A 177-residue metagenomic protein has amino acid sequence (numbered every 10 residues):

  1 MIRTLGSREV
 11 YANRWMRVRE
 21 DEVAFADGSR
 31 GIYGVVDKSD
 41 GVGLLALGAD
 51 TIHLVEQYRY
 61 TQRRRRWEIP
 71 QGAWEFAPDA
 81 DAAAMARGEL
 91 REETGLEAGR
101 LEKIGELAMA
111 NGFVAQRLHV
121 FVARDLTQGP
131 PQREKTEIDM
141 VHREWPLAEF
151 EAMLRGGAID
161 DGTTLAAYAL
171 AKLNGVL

Functional and structural regions predicted by a protein language model:
I2, G6-G43, G48: Acidic, metal-coordinating catalytic segment for phosphate/diphosphate chemistry, firing primarily on the Nudix
I2, S29, R65, P70 (+5 more regions): Nudix hydrolase/Nudix homology domain
R17, L47-A49, R59-T61, E68-Q71 (+2 more regions): Active-site segment of metal-dependent pyrophosphate-handling enzymes, primarily the Nudix hydrolase catalytic core
V18-E22, L54, V120-V122, H142-E144: Conserved hydrophobic/aromatic beta-strand scaffold that supports enzyme active sites
D21, D50, L90, P146 (+1 more regions): Terminal peptide-recognition signature
A26-D27, G48-T51, Y58, P78 (+3 more regions): Short loop segments at secondary-structure junctions
V42-G43, L47-G88, T136: Conserved Nudix-box catalytic region and its N-terminal flanking loop in Nudix hydrolases and closely related
